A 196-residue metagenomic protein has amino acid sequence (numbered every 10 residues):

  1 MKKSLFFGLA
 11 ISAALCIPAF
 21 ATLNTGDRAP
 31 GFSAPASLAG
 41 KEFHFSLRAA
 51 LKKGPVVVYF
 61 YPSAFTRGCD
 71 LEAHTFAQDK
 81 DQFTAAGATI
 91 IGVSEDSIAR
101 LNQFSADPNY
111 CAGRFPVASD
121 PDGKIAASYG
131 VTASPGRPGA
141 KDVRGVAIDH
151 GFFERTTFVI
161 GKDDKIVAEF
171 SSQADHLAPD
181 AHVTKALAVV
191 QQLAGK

Functional and structural regions predicted by a protein language model:
M1-L9: Bacterial N-terminal signal peptides that target proteins for export
G8-P18: Bacterial N-terminal signal peptides
F20-K196: Chalcogenol-based redox active-site neighborhoods
